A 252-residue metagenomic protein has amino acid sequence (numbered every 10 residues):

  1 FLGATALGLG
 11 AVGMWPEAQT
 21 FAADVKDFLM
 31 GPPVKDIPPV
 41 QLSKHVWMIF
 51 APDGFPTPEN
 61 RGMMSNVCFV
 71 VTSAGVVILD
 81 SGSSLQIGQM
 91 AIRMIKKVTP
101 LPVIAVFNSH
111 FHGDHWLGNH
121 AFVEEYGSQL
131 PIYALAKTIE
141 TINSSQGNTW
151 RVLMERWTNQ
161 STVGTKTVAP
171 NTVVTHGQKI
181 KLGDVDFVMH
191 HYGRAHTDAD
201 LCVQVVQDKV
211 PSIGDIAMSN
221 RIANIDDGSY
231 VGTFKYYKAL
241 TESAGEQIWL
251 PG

Functional and structural regions predicted by a protein language model:
F1-F21: N-terminal export signals
W15-I49: C-terminal segment of N-terminal export signals and the immediately downstream linker at the start of the mature
I37-P38, P58-E59, T162-T165, A169-N171 (+1 more regions): Short Gly/Pro-enriched turn/cap motifs at secondary-structure boundaries
P38-L42, V70, G177-L182: Short acidic-hydrophobic surface loop/beta-edge motif
Q41-K97, L201-D215: Conserved beta-strand hairpin/beta-sheet module of binuclear metal-dependent hydrolase folds, prominently
H45, V70, D80, H110 (+7 more regions): Divalent metal-coordination and catalytic microenvironments
G75-V77, S81-L85, K179, D186-V188 (+1 more regions): Metallo-beta-lactamase
R93-T172, K179, D198: Active-site HxH/HxHxD metal-binding segment of metal-dependent hydrolases
